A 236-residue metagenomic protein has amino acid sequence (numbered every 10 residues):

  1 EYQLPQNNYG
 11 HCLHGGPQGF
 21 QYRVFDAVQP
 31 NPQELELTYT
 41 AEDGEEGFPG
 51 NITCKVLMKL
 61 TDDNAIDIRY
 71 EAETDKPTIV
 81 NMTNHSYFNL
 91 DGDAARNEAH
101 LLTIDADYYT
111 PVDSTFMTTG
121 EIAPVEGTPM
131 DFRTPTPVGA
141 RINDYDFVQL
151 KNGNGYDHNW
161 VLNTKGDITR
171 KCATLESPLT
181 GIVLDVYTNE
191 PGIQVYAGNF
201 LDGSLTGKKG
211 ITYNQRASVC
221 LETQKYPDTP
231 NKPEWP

Functional and structural regions predicted by a protein language model:
E1-P236: An exposed, glycine/acidic-rich loop-and-rim segment of catalytic or binding clefts
